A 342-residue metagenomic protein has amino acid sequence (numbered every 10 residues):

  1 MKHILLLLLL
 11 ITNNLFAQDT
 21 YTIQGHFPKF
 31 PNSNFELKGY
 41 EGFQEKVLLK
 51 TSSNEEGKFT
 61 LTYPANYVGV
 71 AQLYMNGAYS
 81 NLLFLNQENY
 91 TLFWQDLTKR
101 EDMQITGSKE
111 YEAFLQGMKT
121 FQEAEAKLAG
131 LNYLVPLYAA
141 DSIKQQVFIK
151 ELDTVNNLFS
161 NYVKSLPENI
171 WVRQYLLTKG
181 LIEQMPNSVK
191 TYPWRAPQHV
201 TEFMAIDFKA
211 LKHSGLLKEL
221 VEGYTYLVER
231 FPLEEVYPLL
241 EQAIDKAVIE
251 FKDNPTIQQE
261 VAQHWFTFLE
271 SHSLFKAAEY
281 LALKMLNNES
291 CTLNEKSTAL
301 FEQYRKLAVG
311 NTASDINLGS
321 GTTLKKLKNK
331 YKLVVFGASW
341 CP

Functional and structural regions predicted by a protein language model:
M1-H26: Bacterial Sec-dependent N-terminal signal peptides
Q18-F203, D207-K209: A non-transmembrane, solvent-exposed segment enriched in polar/low-complexity residues
K150-N156, E234-Q242, S273-A277: Helix-turn-helix repeat elements of alpha-solenoid scaffolds
W171-Y175, D253, I257-E260, S273 (+2 more regions): Structural signature of alpha-solenoid helical repeat junctions
T178-I257: Charged, long alpha-helical assembly modules
L281-E289: TPR/TPR-like (Sel1-like) alpha-helical repeat modules
S290-K325: N-terminal "domain-start" segment that seeds a small globular fold
T322-P342: Short active-site neighborhood of thiol/selenol oxidoreductases, capturing the structured segment around
